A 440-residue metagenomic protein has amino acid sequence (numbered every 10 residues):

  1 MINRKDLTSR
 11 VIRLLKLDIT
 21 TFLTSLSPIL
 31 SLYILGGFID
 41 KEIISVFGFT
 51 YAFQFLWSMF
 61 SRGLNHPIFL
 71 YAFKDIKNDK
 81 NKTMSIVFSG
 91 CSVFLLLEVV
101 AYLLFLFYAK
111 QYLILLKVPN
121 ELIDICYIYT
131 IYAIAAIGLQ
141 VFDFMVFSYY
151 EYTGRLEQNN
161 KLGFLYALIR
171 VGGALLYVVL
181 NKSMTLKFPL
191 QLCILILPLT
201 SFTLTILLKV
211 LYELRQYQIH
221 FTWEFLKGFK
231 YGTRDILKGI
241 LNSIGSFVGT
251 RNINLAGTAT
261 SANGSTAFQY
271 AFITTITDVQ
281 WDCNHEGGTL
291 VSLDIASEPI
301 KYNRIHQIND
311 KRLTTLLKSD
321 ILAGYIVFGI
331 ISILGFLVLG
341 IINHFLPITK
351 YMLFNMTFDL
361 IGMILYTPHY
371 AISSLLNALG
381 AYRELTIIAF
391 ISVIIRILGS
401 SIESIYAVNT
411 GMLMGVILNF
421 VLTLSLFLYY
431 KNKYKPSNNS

Functional and structural regions predicted by a protein language model:
M1-L15, L122-I125, K187-P198, F202-F247 (+1 more regions): Interhelical loop/hinge segments that connect adjacent transmembrane helices in multipass membrane
S9-F69, T233-G257, G264-I273: Signature of the first transmembrane helix
L15-T20, N81, S85, V146-V178 (+6 more regions): Alpha-helical transmembrane segments of multi-pass membrane transporters/permeases
T21, G48-Y51, F94, T130-A133 (+9 more regions): Residue-level recognition of transmembrane alpha-helices in multi-pass small-molecule transporters/permeases
L32, I44-V99, D143-E151, N263-S332 (+3 more regions): Small-residue-rich hydrophobic transmembrane alpha-helices
V99-Y127, N181, G329-L353: Short membrane-interface helical motifs at transmembrane helix boundaries in multi-pass membrane transporters
F107, N120-V146, Y270-T274, P347-I372: Alpha-helical transmembrane segments of multi-pass membrane proteins
Y129, L162-L176, L180-R215, I388-I391 (+1 more regions): Hydrophobic alpha-helical transmembrane segments
